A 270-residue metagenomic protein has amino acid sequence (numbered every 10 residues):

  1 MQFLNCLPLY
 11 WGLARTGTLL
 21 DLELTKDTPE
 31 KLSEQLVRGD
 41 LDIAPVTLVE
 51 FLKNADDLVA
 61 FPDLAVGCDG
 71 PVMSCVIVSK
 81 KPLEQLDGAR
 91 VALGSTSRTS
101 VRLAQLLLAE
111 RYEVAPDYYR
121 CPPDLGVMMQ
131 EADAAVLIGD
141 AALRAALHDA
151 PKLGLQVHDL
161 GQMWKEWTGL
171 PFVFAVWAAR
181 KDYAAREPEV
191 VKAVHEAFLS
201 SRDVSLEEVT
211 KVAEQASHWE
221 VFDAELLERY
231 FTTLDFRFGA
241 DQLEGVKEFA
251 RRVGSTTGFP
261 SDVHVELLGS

Functional and structural regions predicted by a protein language model:
M1-R15, K26-D27, M73-M128, D133 (+2 more regions): Bilobed "Venus flytrap"/periplasmic-binding protein-like clamshell domains and structurally analogous long
L4-C6, T28-P29, D40-L52, D57 (+4 more regions): Beta->alpha turn/N-cap motifs
L19-K31: A short beta-strand-loop structural module common to alpha/beta enzyme folds
L20, V37-V46, E113, Q130-L137: Alpha-to-beta junction loops
P71-I77, V173-W177: Small-molecule pocket liners
R120-Q215: Pocket-lining segment of extracytoplasmic ligand-binding domains
A184-T256: Secondary-structure end/capping motifs
T257-S270: Conserved C-terminal helix/tail region of periplasmic/extracytoplasmic solute-binding proteins
